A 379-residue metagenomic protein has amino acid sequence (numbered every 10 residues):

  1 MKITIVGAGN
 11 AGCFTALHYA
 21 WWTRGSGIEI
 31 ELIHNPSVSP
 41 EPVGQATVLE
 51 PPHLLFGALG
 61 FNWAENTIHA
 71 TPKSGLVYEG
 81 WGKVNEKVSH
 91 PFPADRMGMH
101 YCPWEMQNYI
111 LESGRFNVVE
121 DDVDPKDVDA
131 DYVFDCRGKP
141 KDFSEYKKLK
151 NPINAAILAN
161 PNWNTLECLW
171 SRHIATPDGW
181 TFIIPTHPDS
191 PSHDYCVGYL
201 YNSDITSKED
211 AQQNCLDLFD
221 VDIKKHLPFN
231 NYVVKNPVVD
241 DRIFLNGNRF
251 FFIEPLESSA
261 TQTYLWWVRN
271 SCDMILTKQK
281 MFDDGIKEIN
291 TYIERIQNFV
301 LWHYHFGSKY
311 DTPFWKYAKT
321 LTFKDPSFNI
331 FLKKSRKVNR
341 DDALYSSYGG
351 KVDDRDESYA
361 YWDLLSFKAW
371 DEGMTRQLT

Functional and structural regions predicted by a protein language model:
M1-A11: Beta1/beta-strand and adjacent pyrophosphate-binding region of the FAD-binding site in flavoprotein oxidoreductases
T15-I28, L54, A58: A short, Lys/Arg-enriched amphipathic alpha-helix followed by its capping loop at the start of a domain
A20-V43: Glycine-rich FAD pyrophosphate-binding loop
S37-K87: N-terminal FAD cofactor-binding segment of flavoenzymes
P91-E112, C136, S203-T206: Short beta-strand to alpha-helix junction loop
S113-F219: Predominantly flavin-linked oxidoreductase catalytic cores and closely associated redox partners
Y201-Y304: FAD/FMN-dependent oxidoreductases across multiple families
T277-T379: Long, low-complexity C-terminal extensions of enzymes
